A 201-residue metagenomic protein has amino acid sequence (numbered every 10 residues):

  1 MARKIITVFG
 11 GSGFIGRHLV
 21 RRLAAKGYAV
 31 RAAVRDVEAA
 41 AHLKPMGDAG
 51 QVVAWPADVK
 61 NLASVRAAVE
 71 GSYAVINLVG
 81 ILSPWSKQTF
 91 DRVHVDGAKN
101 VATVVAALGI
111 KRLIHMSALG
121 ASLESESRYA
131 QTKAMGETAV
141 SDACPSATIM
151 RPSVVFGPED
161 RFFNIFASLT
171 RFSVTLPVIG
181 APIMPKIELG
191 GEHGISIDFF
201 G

Functional and structural regions predicted by a protein language model:
A2, L19, L123-G201: Oxidoreductase cofactor-interface core, primarily capturing Rossmann-like NAD(P)-dependent enzymes
K4-A29: N-terminal Rossmann NAD(P)H-binding glycine-rich loop of SDR-like oxidoreductase domains
I5, Y73-A74, R112: Structural motif
F9, A33, L78-V79, L113-L119 (+1 more regions): SDR active-site strand-loop-helix element
Y28-E38: Conserved glycine-rich Rossmann-like NAD(P)H-binding loop of the short-chain dehydrogenase/reductase
A29, Q51-V53, S146-T148: Conserved beta-strand segments of alpha/beta enzyme cores
V37-E38, H42, M46-N100, V104-L108 (+1 more regions): NAD(P)H-binding glycine-rich loop region in Rossmannoid oxidoreductase-like domains and their noncatalytic homologs
L108-R112, C144-P145: A short helix->loop->beta-strand "cap" motif at the edges of active sites that frequently abuts
